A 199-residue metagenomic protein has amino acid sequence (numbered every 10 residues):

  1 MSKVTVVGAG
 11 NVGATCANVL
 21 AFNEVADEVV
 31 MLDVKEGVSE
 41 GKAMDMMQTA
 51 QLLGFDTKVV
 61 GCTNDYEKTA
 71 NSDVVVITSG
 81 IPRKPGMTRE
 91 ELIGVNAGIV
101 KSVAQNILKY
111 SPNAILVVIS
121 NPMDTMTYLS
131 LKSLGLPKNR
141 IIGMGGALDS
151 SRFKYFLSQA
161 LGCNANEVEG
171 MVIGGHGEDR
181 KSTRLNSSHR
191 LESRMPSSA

Functional and structural regions predicted by a protein language model:
A9-G10: Glycine-rich Rossmann-fold phosphate-binding loop(s) that bind the pyrophosphate of adenine dinucleotide cofactors
G13-A14: N-terminal Rossmann-fold NAD(P) dinucleotide-binding loop
L32-S72: Conserved N-terminal Rossmann-fold NAD(P) cofactor-binding segment
S79-I81: Conserved NAD(P)H cofactor-binding loop of Rossmann-fold oxidoreductase domains
T88-K154: Rossmann-like NAD(P)(H) cofactor-binding subdomain of soluble oxidoreductases
Y155-R184, A199: Mobile gating loops/cap/lid regions near enzyme active sites that modulate substrate access
L185-A199: Single conserved hydrophobic/aromatic residue that forms the stacking wall/gate of nucleotide- or nucleobase-binding
